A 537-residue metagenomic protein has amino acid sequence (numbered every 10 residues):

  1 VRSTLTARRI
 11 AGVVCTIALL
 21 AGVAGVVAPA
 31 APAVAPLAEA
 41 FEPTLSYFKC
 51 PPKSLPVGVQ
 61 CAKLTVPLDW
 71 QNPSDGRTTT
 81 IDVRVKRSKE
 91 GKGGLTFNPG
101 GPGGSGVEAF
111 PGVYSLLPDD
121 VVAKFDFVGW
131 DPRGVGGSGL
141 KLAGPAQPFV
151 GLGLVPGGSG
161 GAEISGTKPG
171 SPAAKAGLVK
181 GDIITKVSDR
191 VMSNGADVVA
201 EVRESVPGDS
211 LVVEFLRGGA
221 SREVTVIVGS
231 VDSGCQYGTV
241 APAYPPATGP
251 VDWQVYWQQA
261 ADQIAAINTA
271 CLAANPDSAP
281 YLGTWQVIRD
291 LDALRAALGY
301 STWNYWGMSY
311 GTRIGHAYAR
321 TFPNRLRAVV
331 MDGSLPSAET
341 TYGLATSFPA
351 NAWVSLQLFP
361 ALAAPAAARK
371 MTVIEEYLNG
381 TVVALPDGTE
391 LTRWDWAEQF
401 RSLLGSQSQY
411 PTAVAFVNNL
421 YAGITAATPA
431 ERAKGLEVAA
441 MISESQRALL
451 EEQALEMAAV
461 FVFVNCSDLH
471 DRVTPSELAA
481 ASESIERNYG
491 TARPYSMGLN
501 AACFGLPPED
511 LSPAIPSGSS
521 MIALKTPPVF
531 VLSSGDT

Functional and structural regions predicted by a protein language model:
R2-C15, V27-G144, S233-Q258, I374 (+1 more regions): Catalytic-loop region of hydrolases
A143-G144, S233-G249, A317-T372, N418-L436 (+2 more regions): A catalytic-pocket lid/entrance helix-loop region that shapes and gates access to the active site across common
P145-P148, E163, K175, V179 (+2 more regions): PDZ-domain C-terminal substructure recognizer with occasional recognition of PDZ-binding tails
G238, P245, R369-L524: Alpha/beta-hydrolase fold active-site neighborhood
I288-T302: Conserved acidic catalytic loop of the alpha/beta-hydrolase fold
Y300-Y310: Alpha/beta-hydrolase fold nucleophile elbow
S309-I314, F322: Active-site loop->helix "elbow" adjoining a glycine-rich segment at hydrolase catalytic centers
L524, V529-L532: Short beta-strand/loop motif that positions the catalytic acidic residue of the alpha/beta-hydrolase fold
